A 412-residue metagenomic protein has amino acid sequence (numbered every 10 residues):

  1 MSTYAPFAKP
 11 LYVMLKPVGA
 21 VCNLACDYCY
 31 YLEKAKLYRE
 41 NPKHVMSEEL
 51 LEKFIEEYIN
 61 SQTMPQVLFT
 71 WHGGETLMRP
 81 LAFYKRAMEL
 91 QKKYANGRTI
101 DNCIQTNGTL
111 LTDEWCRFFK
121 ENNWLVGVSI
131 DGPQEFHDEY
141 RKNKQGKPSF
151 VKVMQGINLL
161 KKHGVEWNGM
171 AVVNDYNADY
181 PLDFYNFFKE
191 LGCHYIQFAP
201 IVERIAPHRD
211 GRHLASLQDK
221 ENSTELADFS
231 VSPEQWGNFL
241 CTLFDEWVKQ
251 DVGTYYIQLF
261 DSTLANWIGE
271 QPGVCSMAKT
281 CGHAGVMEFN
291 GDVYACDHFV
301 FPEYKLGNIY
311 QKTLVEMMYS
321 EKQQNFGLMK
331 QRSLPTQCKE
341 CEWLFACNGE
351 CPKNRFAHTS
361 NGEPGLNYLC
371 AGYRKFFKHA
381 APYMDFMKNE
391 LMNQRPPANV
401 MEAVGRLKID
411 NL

Functional and structural regions predicted by a protein language model:
M1-R117, E121-N123: Conserved alpha-helical substructure of the radical SAM core
V13, C281-H283: Short loop/turn microsegments at loop-to-beta-strand junctions
E56, M78-Q197, R204-A206, D210: Conserved AdoMet/S-adenosylmethionine-binding subsite of the radical SAM
N143-V151, N158, K162-S276, T280 (+2 more regions): Radical SAM enzyme [4Fe-4S]-AdoMet core and its adjacent flexible, acidic and glycine-rich loops/tails across
G273-M277, A284, L328-R332: Short Gly/Pro-enriched turn/cap motifs at secondary-structure boundaries
E288: Short, acidic, Ser/Thr-enriched surface-loop or helix-capping motifs
V300-L412: Flexible mid-to-C-terminal extensions adjoining Fe-S/redox cofactors in radical SAM and related proteins
